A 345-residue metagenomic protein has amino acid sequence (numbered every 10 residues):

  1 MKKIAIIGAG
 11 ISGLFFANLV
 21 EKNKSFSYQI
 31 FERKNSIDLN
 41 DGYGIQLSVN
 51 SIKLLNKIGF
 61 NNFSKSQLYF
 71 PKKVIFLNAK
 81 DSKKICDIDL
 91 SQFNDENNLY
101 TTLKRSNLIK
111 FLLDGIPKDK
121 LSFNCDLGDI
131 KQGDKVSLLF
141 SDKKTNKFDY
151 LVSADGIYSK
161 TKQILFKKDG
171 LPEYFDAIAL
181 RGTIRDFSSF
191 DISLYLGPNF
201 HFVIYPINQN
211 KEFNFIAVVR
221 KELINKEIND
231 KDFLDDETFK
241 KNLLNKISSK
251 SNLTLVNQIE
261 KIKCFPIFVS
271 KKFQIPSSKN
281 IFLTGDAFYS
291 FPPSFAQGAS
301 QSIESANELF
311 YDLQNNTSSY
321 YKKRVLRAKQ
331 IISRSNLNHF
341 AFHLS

Functional and structural regions predicted by a protein language model:
M1-I7, K65-S66, S249, L253-V256 (+3 more regions): C-terminal helical "tail/cap" subdomain of flavin- and related membrane-associated enzymes
K2-I4, E21, S48-F166, G170-T183 (+1 more regions): Conserved N-terminal helical subregion
I7, F31-E32, A154-D155, T284-D286: Active-site flanking residues adjacent to catalytic metal/cofactor-binding acidic residues
A9-I11: Glycine-rich Rossmann-fold phosphate-binding loop(s) that bind the pyrophosphate of adenine dinucleotide cofactors
E21-D41: Glycine-rich FAD pyrophosphate-binding loop
S36-L54: Conserved N-terminal glycine-rich FAD pyrophosphate-binding loop of Rossmann-like flavoproteins
C86-Y100, K104-R105, I109, R185-K261: Conserved FAD/dinucleotide-binding core of flavoprotein oxidoreductases
F265-P292: FAD-binding beta-loop-beta segment adjacent to the flavin cofactor pocket
